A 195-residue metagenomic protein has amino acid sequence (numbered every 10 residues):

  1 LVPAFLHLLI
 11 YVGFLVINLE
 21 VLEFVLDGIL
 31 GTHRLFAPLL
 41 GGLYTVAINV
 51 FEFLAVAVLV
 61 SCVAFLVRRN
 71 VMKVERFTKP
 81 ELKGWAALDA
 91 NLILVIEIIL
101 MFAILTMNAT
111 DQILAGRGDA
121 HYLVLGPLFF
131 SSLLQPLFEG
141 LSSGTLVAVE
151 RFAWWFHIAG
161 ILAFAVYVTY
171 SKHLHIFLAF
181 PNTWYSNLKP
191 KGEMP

Functional and structural regions predicted by a protein language model:
L1-P195: Membrane-embedded alpha-helical bundles of multi-pass integral membrane proteins
